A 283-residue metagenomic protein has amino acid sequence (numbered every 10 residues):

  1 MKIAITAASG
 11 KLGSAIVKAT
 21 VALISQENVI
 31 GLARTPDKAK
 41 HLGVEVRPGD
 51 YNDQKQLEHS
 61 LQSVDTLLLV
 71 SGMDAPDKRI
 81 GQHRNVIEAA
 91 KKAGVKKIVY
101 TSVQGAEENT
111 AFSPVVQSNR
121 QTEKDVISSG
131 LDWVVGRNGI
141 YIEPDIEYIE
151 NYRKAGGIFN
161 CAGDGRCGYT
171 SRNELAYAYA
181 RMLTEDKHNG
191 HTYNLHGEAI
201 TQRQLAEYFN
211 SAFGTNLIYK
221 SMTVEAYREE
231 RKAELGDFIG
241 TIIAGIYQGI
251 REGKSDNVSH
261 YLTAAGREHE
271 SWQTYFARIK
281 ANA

Functional and structural regions predicted by a protein language model:
K2-R34, N52-K55, Q62, D74-K78 (+4 more regions): Oxidoreductase cofactor-interface core, primarily capturing Rossmann-like NAD(P)-dependent enzymes
K11, E225-A283: A hydrophobic C-terminal alpha-helical subdomain
T35-V44, H59: Short loop/helix-cap segments at secondary-structure boundaries that form the rim of catalytic
G43-D53: Rossmann-fold cofactor-recognition segment
V46, A111-S113, A264: Short glycine-enriched, charge-decorated loop/helix-capping segments at active-site entrances that position
S60, A178, Y208, I246 (+1 more regions): A ubiquitous structural signal for well-ordered alpha-helices
L61, D65-L68, V99: N-terminal Rossmann-like NAD(P) cofactor-binding module of classical short-chain dehydrogenase/reductase
R84, N173-R181, Q273-A277: Amphipathic alpha-helical segments that line or abut small-molecule/effector binding pockets and mediate allosteric
